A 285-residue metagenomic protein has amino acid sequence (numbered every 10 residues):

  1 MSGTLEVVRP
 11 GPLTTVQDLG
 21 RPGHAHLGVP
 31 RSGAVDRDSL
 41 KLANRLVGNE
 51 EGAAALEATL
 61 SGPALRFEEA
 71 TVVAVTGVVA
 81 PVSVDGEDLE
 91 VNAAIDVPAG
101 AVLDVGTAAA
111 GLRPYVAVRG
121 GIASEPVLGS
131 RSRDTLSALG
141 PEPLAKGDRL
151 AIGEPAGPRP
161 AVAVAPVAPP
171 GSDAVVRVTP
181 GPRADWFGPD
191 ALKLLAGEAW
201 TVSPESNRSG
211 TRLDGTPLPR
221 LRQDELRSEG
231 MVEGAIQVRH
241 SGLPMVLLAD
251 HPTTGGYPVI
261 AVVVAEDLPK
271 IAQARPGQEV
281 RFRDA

Functional and structural regions predicted by a protein language model:
M1-A285: Conserved "landmark" site that anchors the functional core of diverse proteins
